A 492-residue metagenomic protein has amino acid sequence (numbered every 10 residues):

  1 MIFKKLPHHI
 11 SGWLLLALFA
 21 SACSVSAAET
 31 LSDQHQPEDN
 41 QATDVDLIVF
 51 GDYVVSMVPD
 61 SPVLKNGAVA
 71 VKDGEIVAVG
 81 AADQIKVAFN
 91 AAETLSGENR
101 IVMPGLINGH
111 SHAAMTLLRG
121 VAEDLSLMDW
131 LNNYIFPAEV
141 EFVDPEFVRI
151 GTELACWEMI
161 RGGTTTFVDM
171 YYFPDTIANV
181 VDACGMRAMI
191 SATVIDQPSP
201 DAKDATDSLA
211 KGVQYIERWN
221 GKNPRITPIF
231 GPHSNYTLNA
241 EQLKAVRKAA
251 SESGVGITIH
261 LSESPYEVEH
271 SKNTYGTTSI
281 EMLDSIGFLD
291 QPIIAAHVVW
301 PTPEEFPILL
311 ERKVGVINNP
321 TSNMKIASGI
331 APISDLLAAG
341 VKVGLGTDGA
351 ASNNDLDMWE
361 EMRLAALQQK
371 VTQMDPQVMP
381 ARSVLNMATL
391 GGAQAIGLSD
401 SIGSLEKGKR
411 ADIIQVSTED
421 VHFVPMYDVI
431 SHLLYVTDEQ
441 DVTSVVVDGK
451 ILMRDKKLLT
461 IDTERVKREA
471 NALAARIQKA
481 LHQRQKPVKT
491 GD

Functional and structural regions predicted by a protein language model:
I2-L6, C23-G67, V71-A82, A88 (+1 more regions): Active-site microenvironment of metallo-dependent hydrolases
S11-S24: Bacterial N-terminal signal peptides
D39, T176-F306: Metal-coordinating catalytic core of metallo-dependent amide/deamination hydrolases
T43-G51, V87-D129, E153-C156, I160-R161: Replace "His-x-His-based motif
D52, V69, G74, N99 (+16 more regions): Divalent metal-coordination and catalytic microenvironments
L117-I150, R187-L209, P265-P292, R312-G315 (+2 more regions): Active-site gating loops and adjacent loop-to-helix segments of metal-dependent hydrolytic enzymes
R119-G185, L209-K222, N471-R476: Alpha-helical scaffold segments that flank or form the walls of functional sites
S285-P292, S334-D420, L434-D438: His/Asp/Glu-enriched, well-ordered alpha-helical/loop segment that forms or immediately abuts the divalent-metal
